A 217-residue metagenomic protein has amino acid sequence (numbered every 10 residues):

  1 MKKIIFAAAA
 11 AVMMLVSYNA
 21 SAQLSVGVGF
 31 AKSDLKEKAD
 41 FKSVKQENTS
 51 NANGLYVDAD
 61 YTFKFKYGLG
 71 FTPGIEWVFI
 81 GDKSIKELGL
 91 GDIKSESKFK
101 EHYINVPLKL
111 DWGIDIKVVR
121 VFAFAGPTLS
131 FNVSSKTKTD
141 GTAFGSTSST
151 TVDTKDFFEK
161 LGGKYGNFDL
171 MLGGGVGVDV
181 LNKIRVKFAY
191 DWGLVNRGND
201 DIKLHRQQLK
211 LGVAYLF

Functional and structural regions predicted by a protein language model:
M1-I4, Q23: Positively charged n-region of N-terminal signal peptides that target proteins for export
V16-A22: Sec/Tat signal peptide C-region and signal peptidase I cleavage site
L24, Y67-F71, V118-V119, N182-F188: Repeated loop/turn-to-beta-strand initiation elements of outer-membrane beta-barrel proteins
S25, H205-F217: Outer-membrane beta-barrel "beta-signal"
V26-K32, P73-W77, L110, A123-F131 (+4 more regions): Transmembrane beta-barrel strands of outer-membrane/channel proteins
D34-N51, I80-Y103, F131-G173, N196 (+2 more regions): Extracellular/periplasm-exposed beta-strand and loop segments of Gram-negative cell-envelope proteins, dominated by
G54-D58, G70, N105-K109, G173 (+1 more regions): Membrane-embedded beta-strand positions in outer-membrane beta-barrel channels/transporters
D60-K64, D111-D115, G177-L181, A214-L216: Structural signature of outer-membrane beta-barrel channels/translocons
